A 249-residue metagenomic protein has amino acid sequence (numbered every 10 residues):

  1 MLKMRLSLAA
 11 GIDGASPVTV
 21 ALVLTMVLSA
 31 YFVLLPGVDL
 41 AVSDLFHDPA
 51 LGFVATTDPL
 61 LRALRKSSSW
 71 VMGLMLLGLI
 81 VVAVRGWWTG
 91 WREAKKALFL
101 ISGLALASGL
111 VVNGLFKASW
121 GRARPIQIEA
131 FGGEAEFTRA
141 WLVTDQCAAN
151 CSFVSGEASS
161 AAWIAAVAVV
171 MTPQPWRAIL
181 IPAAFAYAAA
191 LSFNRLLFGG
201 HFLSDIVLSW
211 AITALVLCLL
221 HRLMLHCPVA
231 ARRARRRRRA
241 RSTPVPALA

Functional and structural regions predicted by a protein language model:
M1-A15, V84-S102, W141-D145: Cytoplasmic juxtamembrane interface segments
L2-L79, K117-P125, E129, G133-E136 (+1 more regions): N-terminal transmembrane-helix/juxtamembrane module of multi-pass inner/ER membrane proteins
L2-R5, L34, L79-G90, A168-P175 (+1 more regions): Structural signal for the C-terminal ends of transmembrane alpha-helices and the immediately following loop
L8-T25, F137-A249: Membrane-embedded catalytic cores of phosphoryl/pyrophosphoryl-handling enzymes
V23, M72, S102-V111, L115 (+4 more regions): Hydrophobic, lipid-facing residues on alpha-helical transmembrane segments of integral membrane proteins
V82-S119, I181: Interfacial segments of alpha-helical transmembrane regions
W87-W91, G121-I126, G200, L225-R233: Transmembrane helix-loop junctions in multipass membrane proteins, especially transporters and channels
